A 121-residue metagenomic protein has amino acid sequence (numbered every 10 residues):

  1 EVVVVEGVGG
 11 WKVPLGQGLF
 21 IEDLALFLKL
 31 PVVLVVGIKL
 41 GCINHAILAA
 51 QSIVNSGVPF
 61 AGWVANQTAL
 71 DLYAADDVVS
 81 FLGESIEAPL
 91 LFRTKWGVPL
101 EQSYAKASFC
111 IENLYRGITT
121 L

Functional and structural regions predicted by a protein language model:
E1-L15, E22: Phosphate-binding/switch loop-helix module in NTP-utilizing enzymes
V4-E6, V33-V35, V64: Structural motif
G10-W11, K39-L40, Q67-D71: Short histidine/acidic/glycine/proline-rich micro-motifs that form metal- and phosphate-coordinating active-site loops
L15, L40-I43, L72-Y73, E101: Loop/helix-junction capping segments adjacent to catalytic residues or to phosphate/diphosphate-binding pockets
G16-D23, I47-A50, A75-S80: Charged helix-capping and loop-helix junction motifs
G16-K39: Inter-motif core of Ras-like GTPase G domains
Q51-L121: C-terminal lobe/tail of nucleotide-utilizing enzymes
